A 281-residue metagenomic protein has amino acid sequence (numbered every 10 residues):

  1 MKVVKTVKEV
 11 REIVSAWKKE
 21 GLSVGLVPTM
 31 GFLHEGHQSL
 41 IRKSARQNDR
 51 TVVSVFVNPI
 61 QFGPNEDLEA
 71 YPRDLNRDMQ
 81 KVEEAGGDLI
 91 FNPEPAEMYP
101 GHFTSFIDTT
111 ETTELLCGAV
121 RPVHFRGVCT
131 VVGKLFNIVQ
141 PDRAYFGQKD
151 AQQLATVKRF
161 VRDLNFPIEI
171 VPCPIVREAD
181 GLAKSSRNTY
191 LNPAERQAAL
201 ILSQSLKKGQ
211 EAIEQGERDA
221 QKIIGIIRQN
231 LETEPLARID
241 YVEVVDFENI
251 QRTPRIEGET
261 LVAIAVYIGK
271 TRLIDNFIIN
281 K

Functional and structural regions predicted by a protein language model:
M1-K2, K281: Short, Lys/Arg-enriched, disordered terminal segments
K2-L236, V245-N249: Nucleotidyltransferase catalytic core that binds NTPs
I226-K281: Phosphate/ribose-recognition catalytic cores of enzymes acting on nucleotide-derived substrates
